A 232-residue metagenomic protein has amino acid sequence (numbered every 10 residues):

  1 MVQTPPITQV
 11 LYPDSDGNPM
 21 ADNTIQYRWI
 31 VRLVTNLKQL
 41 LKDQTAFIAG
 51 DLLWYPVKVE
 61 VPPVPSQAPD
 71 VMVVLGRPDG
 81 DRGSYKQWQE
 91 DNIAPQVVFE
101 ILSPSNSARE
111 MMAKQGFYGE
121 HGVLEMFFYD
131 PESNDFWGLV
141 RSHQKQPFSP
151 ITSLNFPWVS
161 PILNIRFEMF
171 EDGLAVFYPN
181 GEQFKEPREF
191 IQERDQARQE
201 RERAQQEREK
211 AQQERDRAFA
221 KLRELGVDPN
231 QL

Functional and structural regions predicted by a protein language model:
V2-D22, T35-N36, W54-P69, V74-V97 (+2 more regions): C-terminal interaction segment
D22, Y27-L40, T45-F47: A structured, charge-rich N-terminal accessory region that forms the first stable segment of a protein and links
Q44-V57: A short acidic/basic microdomain associated with nuclease active sites
F47-A49, F127-D130: A structural signal for short, well-ordered beta-strand segments and their strand-loop junctions that often border
